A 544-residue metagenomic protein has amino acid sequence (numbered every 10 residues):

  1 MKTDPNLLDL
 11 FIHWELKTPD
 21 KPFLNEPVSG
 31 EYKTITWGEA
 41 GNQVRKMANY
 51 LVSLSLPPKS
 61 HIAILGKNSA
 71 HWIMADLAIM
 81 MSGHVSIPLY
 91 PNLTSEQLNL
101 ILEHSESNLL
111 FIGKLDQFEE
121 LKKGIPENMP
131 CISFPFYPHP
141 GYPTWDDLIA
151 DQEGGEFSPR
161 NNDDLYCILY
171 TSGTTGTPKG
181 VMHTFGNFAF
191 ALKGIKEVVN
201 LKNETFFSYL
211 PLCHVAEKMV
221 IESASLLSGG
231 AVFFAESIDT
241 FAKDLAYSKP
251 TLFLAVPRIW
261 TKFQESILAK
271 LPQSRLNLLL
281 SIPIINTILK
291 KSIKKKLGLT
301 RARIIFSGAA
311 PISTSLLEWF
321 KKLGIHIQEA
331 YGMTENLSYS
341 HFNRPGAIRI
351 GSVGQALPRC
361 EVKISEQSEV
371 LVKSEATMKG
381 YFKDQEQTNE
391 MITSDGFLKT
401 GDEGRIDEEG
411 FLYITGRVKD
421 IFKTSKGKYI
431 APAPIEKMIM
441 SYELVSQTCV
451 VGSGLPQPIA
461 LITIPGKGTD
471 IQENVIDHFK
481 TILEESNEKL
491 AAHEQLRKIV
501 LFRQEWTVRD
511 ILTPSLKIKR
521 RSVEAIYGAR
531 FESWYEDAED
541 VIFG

Functional and structural regions predicted by a protein language model:
P19-P22, Q152-Y170, T177, N200-T205: Conserved pre-ATP/AMP-binding loop-to-beta segment of ANL
F23-S69, I73-L77, T94-N99, D146-D147 (+1 more regions): Conserved AMP-binding/adenylate-forming core of the ANL superfamily
T34-G38, Y166-L192: Conserved AMP-binding A3 loop
L54, M81-D147: Structural core segment of the AMP-binding/adenylate-forming
D116-N162, I267-K296: ANL superfamily adenylate-forming
A189-T205, L212-S292, R301, H326: Conserved AMP-binding/adenylation subdomain of ANL enzymes
A356-P358, K363-S365, E369-T424, S441: Conserved ATP-binding/catalytic segment of the ANL
L444-V450, E485-G544: Conserved C-terminal "lid"/linker of ANL adenylate-forming enzymes
